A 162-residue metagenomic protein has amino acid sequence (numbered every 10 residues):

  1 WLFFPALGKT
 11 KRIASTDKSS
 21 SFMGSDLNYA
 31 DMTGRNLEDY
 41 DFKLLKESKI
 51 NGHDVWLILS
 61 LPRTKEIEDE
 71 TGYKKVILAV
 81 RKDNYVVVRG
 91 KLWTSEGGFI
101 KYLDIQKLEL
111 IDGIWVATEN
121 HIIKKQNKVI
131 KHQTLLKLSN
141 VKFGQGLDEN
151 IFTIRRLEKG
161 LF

Functional and structural regions predicted by a protein language model:
W1-P5: A short mixed-secondary-structure module that forms the rim of ligand-binding clefts
R12-I13, K18-R35, N51-F152: Gly/Pro-enriched, hydrophobic low-complexity segments that function as extracytoplasmic propeptides/linkers
G34-K43, E47-S48: Surface-exposed beta-loop interaction hotspot
N150-L161: Short, low-complexity, Pro/Ser/Thr/Gly-rich segments in the mature regions of secreted, periplasmic
